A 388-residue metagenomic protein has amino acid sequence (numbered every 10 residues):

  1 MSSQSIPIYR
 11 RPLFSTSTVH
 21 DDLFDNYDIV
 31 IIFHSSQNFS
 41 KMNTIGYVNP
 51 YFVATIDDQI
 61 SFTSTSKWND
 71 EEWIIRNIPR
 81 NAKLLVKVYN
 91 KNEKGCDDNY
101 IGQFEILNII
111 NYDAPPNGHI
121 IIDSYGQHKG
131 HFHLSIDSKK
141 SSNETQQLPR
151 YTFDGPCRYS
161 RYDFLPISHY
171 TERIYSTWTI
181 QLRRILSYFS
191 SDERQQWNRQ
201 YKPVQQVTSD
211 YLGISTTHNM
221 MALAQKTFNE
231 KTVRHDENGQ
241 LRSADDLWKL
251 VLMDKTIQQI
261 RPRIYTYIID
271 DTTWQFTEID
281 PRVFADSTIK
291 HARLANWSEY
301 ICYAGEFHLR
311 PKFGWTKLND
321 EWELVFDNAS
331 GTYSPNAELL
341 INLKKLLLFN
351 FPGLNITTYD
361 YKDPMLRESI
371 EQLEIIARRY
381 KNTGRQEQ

Functional and structural regions predicted by a protein language model:
M1-Y51, T55, S141-Q388: Acidic, S/T/P/G-rich intrinsically disordered/coiled linkers that flank and lead into C2-type membrane-binding modules
I6-Y47, P79-R150: C2-type phospholipid-binding modules
F52, K67, V86: Conserved tryptophan-centered aromatic signature that marks the ligand-binding surface of SH3 and related Trp-rich
I56, N77-P79: A generic beta-sheet turn/junction motif
D58-T63, G95-N99: Surface-exposed loop/edge segments in extracytoplasmic proteins
F62-K67, E105: Solvent-exposed serine/threonine-rich low-complexity stretches and specific carbohydrate-binding patches
N69-N77: Exposed aromatic-hydrophobic patches
